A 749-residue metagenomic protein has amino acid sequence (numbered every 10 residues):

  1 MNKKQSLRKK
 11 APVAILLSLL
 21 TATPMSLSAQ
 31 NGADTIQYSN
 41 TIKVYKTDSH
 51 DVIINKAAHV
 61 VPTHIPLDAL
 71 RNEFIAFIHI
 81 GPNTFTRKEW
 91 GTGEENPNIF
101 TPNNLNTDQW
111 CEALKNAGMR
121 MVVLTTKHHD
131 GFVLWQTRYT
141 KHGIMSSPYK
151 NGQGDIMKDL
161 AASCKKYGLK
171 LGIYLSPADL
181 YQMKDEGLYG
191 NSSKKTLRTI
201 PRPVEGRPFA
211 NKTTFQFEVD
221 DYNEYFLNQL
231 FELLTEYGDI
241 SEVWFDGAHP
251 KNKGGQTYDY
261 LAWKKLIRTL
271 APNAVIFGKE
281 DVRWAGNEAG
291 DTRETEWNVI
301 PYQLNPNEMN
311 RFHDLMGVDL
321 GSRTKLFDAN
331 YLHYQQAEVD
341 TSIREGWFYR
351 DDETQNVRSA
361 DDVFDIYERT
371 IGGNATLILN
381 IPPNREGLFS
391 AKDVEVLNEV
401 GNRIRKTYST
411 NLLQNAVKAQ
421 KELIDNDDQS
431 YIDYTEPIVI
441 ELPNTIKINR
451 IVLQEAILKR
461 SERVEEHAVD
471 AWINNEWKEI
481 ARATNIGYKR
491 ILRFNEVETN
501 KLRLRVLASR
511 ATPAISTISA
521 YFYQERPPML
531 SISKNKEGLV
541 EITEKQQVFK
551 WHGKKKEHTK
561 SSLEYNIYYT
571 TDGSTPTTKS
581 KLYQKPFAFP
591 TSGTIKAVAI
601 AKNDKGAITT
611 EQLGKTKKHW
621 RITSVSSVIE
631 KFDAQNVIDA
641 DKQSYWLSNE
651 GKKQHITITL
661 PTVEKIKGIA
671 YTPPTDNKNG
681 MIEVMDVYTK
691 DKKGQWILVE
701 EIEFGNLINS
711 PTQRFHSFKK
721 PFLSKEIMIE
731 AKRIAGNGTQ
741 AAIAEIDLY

Functional and structural regions predicted by a protein language model:
M1-T35: Bacterial Sec-dependent N-terminal signal peptides
Q30, I36, D433-Y434, I457-Q524 (+2 more regions): Trp- and acidic/polar-enriched beta-sheet ligand-binding modules for extracellular glycan and matrix recognition
N31-N495, R505-S516, K554-K555, F718 (+1 more regions): Mature catalytic domains of secreted/periplasmic carbohydrate-active enzymes
V243, I451, I518-A520, I669 (+1 more regions): Extracellular beta-strand elements of beta-rich domains used for carbohydrate recognition/degradation or cell-matrix
E441, V452-A456, E541-K545, T659 (+1 more regions): Short edge beta-strand/loop segments characteristic of extracellular beta-sandwich folds
P443-R450, T499-N500, K652-K653, P661-G668 (+1 more regions): Extended extracellular/luminal ectodomain segments enriched in beta-structured repeat modules
T445-I448, V464, T499, E544-F549 (+3 more regions): Short proline/glycine-enriched turn/loop motifs at strand-loop junctions of beta-rich domains
Y523-T657, K665, P674: Short, compositionally stereotyped local motifs that mark structural "simplifiers"
